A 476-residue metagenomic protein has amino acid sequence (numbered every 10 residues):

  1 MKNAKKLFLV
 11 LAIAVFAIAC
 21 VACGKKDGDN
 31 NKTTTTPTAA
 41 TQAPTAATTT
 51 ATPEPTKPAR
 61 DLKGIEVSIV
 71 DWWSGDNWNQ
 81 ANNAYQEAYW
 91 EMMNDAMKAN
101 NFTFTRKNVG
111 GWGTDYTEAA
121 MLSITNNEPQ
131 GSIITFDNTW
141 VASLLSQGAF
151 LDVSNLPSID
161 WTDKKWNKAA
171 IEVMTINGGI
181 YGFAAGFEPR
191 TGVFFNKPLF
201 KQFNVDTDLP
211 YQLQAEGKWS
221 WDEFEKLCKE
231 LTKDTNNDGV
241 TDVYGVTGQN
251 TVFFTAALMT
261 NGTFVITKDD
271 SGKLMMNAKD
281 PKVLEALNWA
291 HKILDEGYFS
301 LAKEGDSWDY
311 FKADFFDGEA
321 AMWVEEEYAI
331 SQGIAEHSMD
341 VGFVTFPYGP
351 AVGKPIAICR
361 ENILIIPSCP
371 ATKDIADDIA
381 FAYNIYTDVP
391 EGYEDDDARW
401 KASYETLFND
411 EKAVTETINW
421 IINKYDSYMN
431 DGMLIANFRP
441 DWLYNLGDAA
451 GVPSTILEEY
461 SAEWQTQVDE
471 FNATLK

Functional and structural regions predicted by a protein language model:
N3-K25: Sec-dependent N-terminal signal peptides of Gram-positive bacterial secreted proteins and lipoproteins
C23-S143, Q147, Y393-E394, K412 (+1 more regions): Conserved N-terminal structural module of periplasmic/extracytoplasmic solute-binding proteins
A40, A47, S368-A380, T387-K476: Conserved C-terminal helix/tail region of periplasmic/extracytoplasmic solute-binding proteins
P53-I65, G110-T114, F136-R190, D222 (+1 more regions): Hinge/lid segment of periplasmic solute-binding proteins
S68-W72, E128, S132-I134, T175-V193 (+2 more regions): Extracytoplasmic/periplasmic solute-binding protein
S154-K165, P210-E216, Y244, F264-E285 (+1 more regions): Short, solvent-exposed loop/beta-turn-alpha elements that line the ligand-binding surface or hinge of extracytoplasmic
F194-K197, A357-D374: A bilobed periplasmic-binding-protein/Venus flytrap-type ligand-binding module shared by bacterial periplasmic
E225-C228, K268-G305: Glycine-centered hinge/linker elements that transmit conformational signals in sensory and ligand-binding systems
